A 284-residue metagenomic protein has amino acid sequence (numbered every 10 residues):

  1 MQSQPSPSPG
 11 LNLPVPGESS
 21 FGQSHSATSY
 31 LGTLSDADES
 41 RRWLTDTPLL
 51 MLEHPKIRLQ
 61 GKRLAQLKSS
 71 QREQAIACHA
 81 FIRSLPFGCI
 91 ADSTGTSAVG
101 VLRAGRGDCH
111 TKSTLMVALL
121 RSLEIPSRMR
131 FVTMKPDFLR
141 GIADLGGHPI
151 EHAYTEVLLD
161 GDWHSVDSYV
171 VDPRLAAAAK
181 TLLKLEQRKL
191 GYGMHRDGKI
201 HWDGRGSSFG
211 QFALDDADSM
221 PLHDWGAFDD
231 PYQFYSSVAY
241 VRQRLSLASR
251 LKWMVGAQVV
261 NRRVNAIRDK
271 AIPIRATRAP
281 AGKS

Functional and structural regions predicted by a protein language model:
M1-P7: N-terminal acidic, proline/glycine-rich, low-complexity intrinsically disordered segments
G10-S40, T45, L49, M134-S284: His-Asp-centered catalytic microenvironments across diverse enzyme cores, prominently the transglutaminase-like
G32-A104: Secondary-structure boundary elements
H54, S70-Q71, D108, D172 (+1 more regions): Intrinsic-disorder/low-complexity, polar/charged segments
S84-G88, S122-P126, L158, V166-D172: Short hydrophobic alpha-helical module
C89-E151: Active-site neighborhood of thiol-dependent amide/isopeptide-bond enzymes
